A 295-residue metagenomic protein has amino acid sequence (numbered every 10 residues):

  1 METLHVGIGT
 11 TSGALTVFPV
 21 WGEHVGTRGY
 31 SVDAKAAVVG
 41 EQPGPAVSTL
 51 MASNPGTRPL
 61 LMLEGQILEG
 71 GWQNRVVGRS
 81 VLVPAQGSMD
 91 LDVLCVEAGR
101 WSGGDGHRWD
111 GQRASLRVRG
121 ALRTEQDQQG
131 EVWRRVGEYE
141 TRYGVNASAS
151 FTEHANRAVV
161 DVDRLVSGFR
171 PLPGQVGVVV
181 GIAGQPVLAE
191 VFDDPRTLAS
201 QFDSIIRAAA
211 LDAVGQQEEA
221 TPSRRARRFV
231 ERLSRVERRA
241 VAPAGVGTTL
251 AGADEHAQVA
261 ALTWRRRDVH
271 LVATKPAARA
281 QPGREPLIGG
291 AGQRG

Functional and structural regions predicted by a protein language model:
M1-M51, D92-V96, S102-G104: N-terminal, Lys/Arg-enriched amphipathic/low-complexity engagement segments that precede the first folded domain
T3-S12, G70-R113, R294: Intrinsically disordered, low-complexity Pro/Gly/Ser/Thr-rich segments with frequent PxxP/GP/PP motifs and embedded
Q42-G44, W72-R75, L172: Short, glycine/acidic-rich beta->alpha junctions
L50-L60: Asparagine-centered strand-capping/turn motif at beta-strand->loop junctions
G65-E69: Short Gly/aromatic-enriched secondary-structure transition segments
A121-G295: Long, low-complexity, serine/threonine/proline-rich intrinsically disordered regulatory regions in eukaryotic signaling
